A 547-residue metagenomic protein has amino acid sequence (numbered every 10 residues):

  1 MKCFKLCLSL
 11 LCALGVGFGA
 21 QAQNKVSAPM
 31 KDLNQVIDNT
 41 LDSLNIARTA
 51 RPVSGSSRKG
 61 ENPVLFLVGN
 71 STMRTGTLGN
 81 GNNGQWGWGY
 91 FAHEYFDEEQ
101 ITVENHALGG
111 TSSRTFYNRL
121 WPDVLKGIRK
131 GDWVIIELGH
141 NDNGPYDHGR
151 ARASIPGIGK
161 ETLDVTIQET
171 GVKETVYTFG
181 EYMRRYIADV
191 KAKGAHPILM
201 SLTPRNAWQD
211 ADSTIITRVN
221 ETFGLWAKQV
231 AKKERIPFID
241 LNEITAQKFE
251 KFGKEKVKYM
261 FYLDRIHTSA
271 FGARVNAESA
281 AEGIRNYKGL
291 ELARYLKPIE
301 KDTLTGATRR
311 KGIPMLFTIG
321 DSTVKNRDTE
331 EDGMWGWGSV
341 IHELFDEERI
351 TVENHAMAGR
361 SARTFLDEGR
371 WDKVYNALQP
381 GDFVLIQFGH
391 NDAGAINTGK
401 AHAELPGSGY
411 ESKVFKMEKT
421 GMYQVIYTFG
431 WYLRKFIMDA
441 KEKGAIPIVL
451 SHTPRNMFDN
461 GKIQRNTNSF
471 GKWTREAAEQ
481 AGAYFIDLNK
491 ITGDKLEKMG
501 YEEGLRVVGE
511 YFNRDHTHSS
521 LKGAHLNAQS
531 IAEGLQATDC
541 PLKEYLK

Functional and structural regions predicted by a protein language model:
M1-L6: Positively charged n-region of N-terminal signal peptides that target proteins for export
C7-G17: Bacterial N-terminal signal peptides
G19-N24: Boundary at the C-terminal end of the N-terminal hydrophobic targeting segment
A28-A107, P122-V134, A153-I158, L304-A356 (+2 more regions): Serine-esterase "nucleophile elbow" of acetyl-processing enzymes
T77-G81, A211-R218, D328-D332, F365-L366 (+1 more regions): Short, solvent-exposed loop/turn segments at secondary-structure boundaries
L108-S113, A207, M357-A362: Acidic helix-start/capping segments at beta-turn-to-alpha-helix junctions
S112-D123, S361-K373: N-terminal post-signal-peptidase region of extra-cytosolic proteins
D123-A270, R274, A281-G289, A293 (+3 more regions): Alpha-helical cap/lid subdomain in secreted, periplasmic, or secretory-pathway luminal O-acyl-processing enzymes
